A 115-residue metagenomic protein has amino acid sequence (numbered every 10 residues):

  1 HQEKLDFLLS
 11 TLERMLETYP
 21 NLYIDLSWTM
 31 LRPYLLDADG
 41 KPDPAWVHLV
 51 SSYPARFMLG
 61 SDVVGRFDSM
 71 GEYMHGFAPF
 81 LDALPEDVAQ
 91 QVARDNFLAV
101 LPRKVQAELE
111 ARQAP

Functional and structural regions predicted by a protein language model:
H1-M58: Catalytic pocket-lining loop regions of alpha/beta-barrel enzymes, especially the amidohydrolase/enolase/GH5 lineages
Y53-M58, V64-P115: Mid-to-C-terminal alpha-helical segments outside catalytic/metal-binding sites
